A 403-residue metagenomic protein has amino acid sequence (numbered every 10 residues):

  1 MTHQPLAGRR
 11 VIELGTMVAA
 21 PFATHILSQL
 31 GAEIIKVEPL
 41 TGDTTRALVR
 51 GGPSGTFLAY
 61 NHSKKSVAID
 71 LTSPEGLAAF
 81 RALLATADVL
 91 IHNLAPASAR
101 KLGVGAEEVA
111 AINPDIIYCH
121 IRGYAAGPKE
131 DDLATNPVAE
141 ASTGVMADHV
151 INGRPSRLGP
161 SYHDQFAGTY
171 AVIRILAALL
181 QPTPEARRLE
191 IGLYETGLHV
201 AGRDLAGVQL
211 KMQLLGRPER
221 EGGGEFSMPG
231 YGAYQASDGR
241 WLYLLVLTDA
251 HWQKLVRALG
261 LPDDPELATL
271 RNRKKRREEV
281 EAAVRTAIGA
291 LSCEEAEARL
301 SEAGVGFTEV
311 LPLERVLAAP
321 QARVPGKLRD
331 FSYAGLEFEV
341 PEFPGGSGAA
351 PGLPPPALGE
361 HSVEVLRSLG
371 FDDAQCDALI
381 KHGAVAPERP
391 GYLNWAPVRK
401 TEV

Functional and structural regions predicted by a protein language model:
M1-P184, A283, A357, V363-V403: N-terminal helix-loop segment corresponding to the beta1-alpha1 unit of nucleotide/adenylate-binding folds
A47-L48, N136, V208-R220, A319-S332: Short, surface-exposed loop/helix-turn segments at secondary-structure junctions that function as lids/hinges flanking
F57, G216-F226, G232-A233, A334-F338 (+2 more regions): Short Gly/Pro-enriched turn/cap motifs at secondary-structure boundaries
V138, S161-L176, L193-L205, L247 (+1 more regions): Mid-domain beta-loop-alpha active-site segment that forms a flexible, acidic cofactor/metal-binding surface
G153-P160, T183-G197, E219-G224, R271-R273: Conserved Rossmann-fold dehydrogenase catalytic segment
G168-R188, R203-Q213, V256-P262: Oxidoreductase and adenylate-handling cofactor-binding alpha/beta cores
E225, G230-A303, F307, A350: Aromatic-enriched alpha-helical interface/lid elements that frame and gate functional surfaces
E302-G352, E402: A glycine-rich dinucleotide-binding beta-alpha-beta segment and adjacent secondary-structure elements that constitute
